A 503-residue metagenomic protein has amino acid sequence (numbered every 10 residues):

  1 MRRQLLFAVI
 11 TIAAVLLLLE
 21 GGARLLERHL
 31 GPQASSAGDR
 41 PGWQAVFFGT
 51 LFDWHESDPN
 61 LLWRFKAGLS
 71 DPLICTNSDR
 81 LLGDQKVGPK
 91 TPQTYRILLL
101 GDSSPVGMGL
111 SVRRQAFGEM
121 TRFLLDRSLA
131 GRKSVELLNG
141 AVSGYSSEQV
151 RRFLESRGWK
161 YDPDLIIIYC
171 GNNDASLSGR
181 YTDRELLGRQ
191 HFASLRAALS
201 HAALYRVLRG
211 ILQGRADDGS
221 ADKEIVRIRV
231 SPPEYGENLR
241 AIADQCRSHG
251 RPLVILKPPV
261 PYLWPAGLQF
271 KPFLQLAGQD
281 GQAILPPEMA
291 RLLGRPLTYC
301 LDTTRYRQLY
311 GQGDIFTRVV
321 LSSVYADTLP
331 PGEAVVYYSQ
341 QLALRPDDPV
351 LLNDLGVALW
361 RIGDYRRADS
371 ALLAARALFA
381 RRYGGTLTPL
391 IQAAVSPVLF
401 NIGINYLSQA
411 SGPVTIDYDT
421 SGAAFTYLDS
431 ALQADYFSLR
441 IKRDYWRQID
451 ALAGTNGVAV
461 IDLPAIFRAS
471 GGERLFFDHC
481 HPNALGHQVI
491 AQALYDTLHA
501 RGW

Functional and structural regions predicted by a protein language model:
F7-G21: Hydrophobic membrane-insertion alpha-helices, especially the h-region of bacterial N-terminal signal peptides
G22-A34, W264-G267: Helix-to-loop transition at the C-terminal end of transmembrane segments
G31-L129, F467-S470: Membrane/wall-proximal cationic-aromatic binding patches
T94-R96, R132-V135, Y161-I166, R247-V254 (+1 more regions): Loop/turn elements at helix/coil->beta-strand transitions in domains of secreted/extracellular proteins
R96-L98, K133-Y161, I166-G210: Internal alpha/beta domain cores that form substrate/cofactor-binding pockets in large enzymes and binding proteins
G171-S323, G332, V336, V350-R361 (+4 more regions): Serine-dependent acyl-ester chemistry module
N483-L485: Accessory beta->alpha helical hairpin/"wing" motif in late/C-terminal subdomains of nucleic-acid enzymes
A493-R501: C-terminal alpha-helix
